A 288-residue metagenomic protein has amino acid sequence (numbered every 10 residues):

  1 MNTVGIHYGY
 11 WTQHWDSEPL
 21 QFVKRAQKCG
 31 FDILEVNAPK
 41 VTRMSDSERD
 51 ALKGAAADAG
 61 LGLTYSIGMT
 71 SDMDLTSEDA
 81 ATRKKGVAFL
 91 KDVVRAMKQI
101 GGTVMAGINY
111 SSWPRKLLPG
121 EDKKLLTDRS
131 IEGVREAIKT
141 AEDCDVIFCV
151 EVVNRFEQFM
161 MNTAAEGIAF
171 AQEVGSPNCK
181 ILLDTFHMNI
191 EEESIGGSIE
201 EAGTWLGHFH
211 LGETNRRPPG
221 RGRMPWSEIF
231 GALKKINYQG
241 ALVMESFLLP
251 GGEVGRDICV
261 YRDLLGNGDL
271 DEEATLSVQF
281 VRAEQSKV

Functional and structural regions predicted by a protein language model:
M1-T12, D16-K28, T103, M161-L183 (+1 more regions): Histidine-acidic metal/acid-base catalytic patches
M1-T3, G30-I33, S71-D74, R115-L118 (+3 more regions): A short alpha-helix capping/helix-coil boundary motif
G9, A38, G60-G62, I147 (+1 more regions): Intrinsically disordered, low-complexity segments enriched in polar/charged residues with Gly/Pro, especially when
Y10-T12, A38-K40, M69-S71, N109-P114 (+4 more regions): Active-site-proximal loop/turn and secondary-structure-junction residues that shape catalytic pockets, frequently
D16-E18, A57-D58, E78-K180, L264 (+1 more regions): Active-site acidic/histidine proton-transfer and metal-coordination neighborhood in alpha/beta enzyme cores
R25-G30, I67-S71, S111-R115, D128 (+3 more regions): Short amphipathic alpha-helical segments, especially helix-boundary/capping motifs
D32, V36-R129, Q239, V243-E253 (+1 more regions): Structural motif corresponding to the early beta-alpha repeats
E48-G60, G133-A141, S198, E228-A232: Catalytic-core regions built around general acid/base machinery
